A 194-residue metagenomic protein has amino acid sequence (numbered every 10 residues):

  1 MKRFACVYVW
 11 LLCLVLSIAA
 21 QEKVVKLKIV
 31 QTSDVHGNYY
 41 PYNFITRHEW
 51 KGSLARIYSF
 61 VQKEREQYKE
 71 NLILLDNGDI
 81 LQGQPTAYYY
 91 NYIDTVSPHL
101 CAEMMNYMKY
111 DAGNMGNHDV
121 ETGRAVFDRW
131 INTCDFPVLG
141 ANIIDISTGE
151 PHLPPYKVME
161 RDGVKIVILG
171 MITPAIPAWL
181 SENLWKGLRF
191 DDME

Functional and structural regions predicted by a protein language model:
M1-K23: Bacterial Sec-dependent N-terminal signal peptides
A20-E194: Acidic, metal/ion-coordinating pockets
